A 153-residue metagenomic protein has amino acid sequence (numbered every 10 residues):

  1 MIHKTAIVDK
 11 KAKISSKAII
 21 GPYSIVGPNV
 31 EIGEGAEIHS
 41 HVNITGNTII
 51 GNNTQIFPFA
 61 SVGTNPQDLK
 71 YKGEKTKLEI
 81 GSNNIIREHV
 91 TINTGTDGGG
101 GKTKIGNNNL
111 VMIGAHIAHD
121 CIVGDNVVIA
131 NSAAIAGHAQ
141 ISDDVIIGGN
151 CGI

Functional and structural regions predicted by a protein language model:
I2-I153: Structural signal for interior beta-strand "rungs" in well-ordered beta-sheet cores of soluble enzyme domains
